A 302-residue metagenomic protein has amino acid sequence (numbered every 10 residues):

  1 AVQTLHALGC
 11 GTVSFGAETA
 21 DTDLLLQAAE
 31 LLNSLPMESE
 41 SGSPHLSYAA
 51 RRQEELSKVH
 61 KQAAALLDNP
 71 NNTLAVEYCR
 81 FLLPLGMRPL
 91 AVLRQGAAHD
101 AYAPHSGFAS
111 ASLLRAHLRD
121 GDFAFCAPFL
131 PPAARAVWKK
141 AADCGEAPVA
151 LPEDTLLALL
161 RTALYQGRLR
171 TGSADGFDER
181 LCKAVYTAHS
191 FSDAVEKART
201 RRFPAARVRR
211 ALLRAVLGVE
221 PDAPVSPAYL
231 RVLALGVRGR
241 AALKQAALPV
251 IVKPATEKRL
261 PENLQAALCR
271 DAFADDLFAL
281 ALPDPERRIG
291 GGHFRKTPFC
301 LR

Functional and structural regions predicted by a protein language model:
A1-R302: Active-site cores that bind ATP or allylic diphosphates and position pyrophosphate for catalysis
